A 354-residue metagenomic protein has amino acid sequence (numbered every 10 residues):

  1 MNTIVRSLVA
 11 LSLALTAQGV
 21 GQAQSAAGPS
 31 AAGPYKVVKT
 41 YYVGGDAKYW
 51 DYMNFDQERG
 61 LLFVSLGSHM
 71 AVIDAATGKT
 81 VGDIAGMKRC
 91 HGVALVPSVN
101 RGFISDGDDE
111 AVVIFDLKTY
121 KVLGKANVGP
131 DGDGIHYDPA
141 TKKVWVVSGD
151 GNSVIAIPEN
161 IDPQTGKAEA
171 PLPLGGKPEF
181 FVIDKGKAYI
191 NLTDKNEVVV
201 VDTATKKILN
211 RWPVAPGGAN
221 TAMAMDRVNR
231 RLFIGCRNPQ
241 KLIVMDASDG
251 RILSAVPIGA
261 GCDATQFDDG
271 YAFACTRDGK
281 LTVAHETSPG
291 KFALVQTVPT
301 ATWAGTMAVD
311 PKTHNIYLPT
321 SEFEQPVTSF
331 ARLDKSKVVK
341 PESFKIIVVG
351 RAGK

Functional and structural regions predicted by a protein language model:
M1-R6: Positively charged n-region of N-terminal signal peptides that target proteins for export
S7-Q18: Bacterial N-terminal signal peptides
Q22-K354: Predominantly soluble domains enriched in secretory-pathway, periplasmic, or organellar proteins
